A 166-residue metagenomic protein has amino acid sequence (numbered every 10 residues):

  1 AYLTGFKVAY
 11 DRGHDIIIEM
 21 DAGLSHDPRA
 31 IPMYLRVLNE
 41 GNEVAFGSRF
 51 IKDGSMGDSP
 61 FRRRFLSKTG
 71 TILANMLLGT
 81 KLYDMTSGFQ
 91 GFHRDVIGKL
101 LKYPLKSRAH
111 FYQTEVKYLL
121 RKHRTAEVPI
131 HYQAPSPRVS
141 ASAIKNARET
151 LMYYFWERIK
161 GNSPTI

Functional and structural regions predicted by a protein language model:
A1-R12, P28-H110, P135-T150: Acceptor/aglycone-binding surface of glycosyltransferases and processive sugar-polymer synthases
Y2, K117, L151-F155: Hydrophobic "lid"/C-terminal helical patch of Rossmann-like NAD(P)-dependent dehydrogenase/epimerase domains
H14-S25: Short beta-strand-to-loop acidic/aromatic patch adjacent to the donor-nucleotide binding site
D15, E43, R124: Residue-level detector of anion-binding/catalytic polar loops
E19, G47, V128: Short beta-strand and adjacent tight-turn residues that come in two discontinuous sequence segments and form the edges
T80-K81, L105-K106, K117-Q133: Catalytic donor-sugar/metal-binding loop of nucleotide-sugar-dependent glycosyltransferases
G91, G98-K99, E127, P164-I166: Short linear elements at protein peripheries
M152-I166: C-terminal, non-catalytic tails of nucleotide-sugar-dependent glycosyltransferases
